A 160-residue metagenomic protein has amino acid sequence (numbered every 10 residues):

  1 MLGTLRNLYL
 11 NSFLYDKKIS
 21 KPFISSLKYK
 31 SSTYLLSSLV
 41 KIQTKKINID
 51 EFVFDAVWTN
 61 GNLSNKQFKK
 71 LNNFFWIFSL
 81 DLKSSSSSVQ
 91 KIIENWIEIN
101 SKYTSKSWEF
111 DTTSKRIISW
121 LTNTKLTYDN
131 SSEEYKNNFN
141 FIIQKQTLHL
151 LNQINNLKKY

Functional and structural regions predicted by a protein language model:
M1-F54: Extreme N-terminal leader/anchor segments
F23-S26, I42, N60-S64, N100 (+1 more regions): Generic preference for well-ordered secondary structure
V53-G61: Repeat-mediated protein-protein interaction surfaces in helical alpha-solenoids
S64-Y160: Aromatic-lined, polymer-binding surfaces characteristic of secreted/periplasmic polysaccharide-degrading enzymes
